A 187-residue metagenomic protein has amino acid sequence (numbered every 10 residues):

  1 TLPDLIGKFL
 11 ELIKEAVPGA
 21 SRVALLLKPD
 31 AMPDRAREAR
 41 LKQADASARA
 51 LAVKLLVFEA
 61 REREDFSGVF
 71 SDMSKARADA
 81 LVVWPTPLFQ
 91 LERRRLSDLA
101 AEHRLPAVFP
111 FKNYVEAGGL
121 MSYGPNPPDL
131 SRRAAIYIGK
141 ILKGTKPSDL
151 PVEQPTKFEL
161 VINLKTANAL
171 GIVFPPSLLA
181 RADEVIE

Functional and structural regions predicted by a protein language model:
T1-E187: Short hydrophobic alpha-helices and adjacent helix-cap/hinge residues
